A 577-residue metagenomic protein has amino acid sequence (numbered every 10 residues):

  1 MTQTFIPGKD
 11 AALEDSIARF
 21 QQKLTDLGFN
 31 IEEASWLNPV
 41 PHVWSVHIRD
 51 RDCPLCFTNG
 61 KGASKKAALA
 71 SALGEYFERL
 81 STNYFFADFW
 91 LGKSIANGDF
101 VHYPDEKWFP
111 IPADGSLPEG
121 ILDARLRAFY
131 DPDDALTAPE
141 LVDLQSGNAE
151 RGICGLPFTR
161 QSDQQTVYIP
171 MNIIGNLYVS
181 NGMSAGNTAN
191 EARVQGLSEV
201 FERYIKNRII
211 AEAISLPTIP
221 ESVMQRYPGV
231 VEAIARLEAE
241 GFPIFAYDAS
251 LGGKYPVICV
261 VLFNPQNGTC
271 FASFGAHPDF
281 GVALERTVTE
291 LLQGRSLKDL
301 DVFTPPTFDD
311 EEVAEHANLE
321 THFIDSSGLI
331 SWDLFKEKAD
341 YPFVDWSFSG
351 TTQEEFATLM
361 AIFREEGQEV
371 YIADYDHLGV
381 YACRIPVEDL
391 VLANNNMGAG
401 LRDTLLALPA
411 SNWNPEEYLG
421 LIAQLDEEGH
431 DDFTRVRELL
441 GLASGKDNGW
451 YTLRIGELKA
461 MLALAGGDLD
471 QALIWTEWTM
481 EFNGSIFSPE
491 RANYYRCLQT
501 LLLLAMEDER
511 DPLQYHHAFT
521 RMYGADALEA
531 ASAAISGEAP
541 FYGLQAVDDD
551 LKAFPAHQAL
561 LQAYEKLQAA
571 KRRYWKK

Functional and structural regions predicted by a protein language model:
M1-K577: Helix-biased "structured C-terminal domain" signature
